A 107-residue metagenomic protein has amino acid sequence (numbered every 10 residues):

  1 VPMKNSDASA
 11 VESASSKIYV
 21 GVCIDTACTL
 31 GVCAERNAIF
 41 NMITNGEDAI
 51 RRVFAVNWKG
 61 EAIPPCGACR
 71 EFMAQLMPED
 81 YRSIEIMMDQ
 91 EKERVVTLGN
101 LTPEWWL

Functional and structural regions predicted by a protein language model:
V1-E12, K17: Short beta-strand scaffold segments in enzyme catalytic cores
K4, C23, E61-P64: Disulfide-bonded cysteine motifs in exported proteins
A14-D25, I50-V53: Glycine/charged-rich beta-loop-alpha catalytic/anionic-binding loops adjacent to active sites
V22-R36: Compact, glycine-rich, soluble single-domain proteins
C33, N37, A68-E71: Short amphipathic alpha-helical face segments that pack within enzyme cores and frequently flank/anchor catalytic
N41-E47: Alpha-helix C-terminal capping segments
E47-L107: C-terminal binding/interaction regions
